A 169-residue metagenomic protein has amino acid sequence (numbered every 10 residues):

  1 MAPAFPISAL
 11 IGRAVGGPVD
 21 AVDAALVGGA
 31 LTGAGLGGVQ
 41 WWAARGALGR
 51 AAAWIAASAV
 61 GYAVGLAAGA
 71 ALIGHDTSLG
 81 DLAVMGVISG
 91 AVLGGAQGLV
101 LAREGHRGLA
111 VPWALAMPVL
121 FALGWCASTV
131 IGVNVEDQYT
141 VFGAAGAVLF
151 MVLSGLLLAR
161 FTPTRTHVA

Functional and structural regions predicted by a protein language model:
M1-A169: Juxtamembrane/disordered regions of integral membrane proteins
